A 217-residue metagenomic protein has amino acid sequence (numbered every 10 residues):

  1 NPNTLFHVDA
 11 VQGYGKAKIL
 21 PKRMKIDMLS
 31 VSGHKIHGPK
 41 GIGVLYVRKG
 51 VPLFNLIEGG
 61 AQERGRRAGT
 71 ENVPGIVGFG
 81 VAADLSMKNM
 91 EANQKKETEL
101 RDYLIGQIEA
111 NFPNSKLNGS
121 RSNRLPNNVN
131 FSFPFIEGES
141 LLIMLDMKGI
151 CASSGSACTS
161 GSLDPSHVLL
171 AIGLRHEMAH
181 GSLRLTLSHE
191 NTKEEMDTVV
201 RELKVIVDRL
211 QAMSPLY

Functional and structural regions predicted by a protein language model:
N1-Y217: Pyridoxal 5′-phosphate
